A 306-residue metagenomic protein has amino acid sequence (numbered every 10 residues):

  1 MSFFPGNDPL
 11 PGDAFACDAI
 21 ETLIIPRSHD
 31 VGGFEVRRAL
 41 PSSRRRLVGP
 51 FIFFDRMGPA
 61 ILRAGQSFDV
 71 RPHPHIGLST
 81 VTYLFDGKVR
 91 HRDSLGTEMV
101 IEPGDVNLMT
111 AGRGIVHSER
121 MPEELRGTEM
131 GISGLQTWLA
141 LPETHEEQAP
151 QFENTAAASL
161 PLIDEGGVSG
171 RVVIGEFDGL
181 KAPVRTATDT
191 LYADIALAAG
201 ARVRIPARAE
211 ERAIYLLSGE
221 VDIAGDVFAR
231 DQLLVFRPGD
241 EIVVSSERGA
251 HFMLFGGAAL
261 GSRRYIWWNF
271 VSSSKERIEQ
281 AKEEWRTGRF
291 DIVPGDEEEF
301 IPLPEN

Functional and structural regions predicted by a protein language model:
M1-N306: Jelly-roll (double-stranded beta-helix
